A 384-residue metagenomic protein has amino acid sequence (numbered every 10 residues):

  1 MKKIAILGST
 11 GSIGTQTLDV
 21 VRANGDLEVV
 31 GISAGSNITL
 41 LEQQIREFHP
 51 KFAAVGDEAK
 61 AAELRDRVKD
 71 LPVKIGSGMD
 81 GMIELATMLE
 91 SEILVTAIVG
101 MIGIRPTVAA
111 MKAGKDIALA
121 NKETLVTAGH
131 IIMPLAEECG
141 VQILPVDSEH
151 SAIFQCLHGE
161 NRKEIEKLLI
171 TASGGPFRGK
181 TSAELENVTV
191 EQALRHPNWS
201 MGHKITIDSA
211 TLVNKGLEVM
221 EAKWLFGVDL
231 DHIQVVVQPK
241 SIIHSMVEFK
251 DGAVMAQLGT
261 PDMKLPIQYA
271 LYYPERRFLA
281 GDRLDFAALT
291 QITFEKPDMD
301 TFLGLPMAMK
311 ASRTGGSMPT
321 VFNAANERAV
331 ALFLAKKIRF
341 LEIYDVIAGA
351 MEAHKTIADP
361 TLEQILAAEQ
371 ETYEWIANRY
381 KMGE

Functional and structural regions predicted by a protein language model:
M1-E384: Catalytic, metal-anchored helix/loop core of enzyme active sites in primary metabolism
